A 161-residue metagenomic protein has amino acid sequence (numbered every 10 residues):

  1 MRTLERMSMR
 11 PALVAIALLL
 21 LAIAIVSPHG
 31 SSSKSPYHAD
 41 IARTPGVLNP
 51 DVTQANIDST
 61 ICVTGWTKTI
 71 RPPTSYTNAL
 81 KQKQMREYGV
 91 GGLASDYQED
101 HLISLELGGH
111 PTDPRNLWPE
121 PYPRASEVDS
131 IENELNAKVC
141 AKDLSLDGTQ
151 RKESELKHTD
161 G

Functional and structural regions predicted by a protein language model:
R2-E99, E106-G161: Nuclease and nuclease-like effector domains acting on nucleic acids or nucleotide cofactors
